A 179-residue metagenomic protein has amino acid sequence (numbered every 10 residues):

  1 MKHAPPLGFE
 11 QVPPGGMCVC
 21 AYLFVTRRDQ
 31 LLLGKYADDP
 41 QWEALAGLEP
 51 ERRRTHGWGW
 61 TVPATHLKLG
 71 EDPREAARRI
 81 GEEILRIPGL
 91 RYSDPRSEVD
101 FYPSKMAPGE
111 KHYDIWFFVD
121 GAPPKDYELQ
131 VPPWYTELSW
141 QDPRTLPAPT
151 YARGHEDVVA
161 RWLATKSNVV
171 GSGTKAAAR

Functional and structural regions predicted by a protein language model:
M1-F24, R28, Y36-Q41: Acidic, metal-coordinating catalytic segment for phosphate/diphosphate chemistry, firing primarily on the Nudix
G15, R54, A107-Y113, Y135: A generic structural micro-feature
V19-A21, D29, Y113-I115, T136: Change "...and in nucleic-acid phosphodiester-cleaving endonucleases..." to "...and in nucleic-acid processing enzymes
R27-I87: Conserved Nudix-box catalytic region and its N-terminal flanking loop in Nudix hydrolases and closely related
W58, W116-F118, Y127-W162: NUDIX/MutT-family hydrolases
R86-D126: Active-site segment of metal-dependent pyrophosphate-handling enzymes, primarily the Nudix hydrolase catalytic core
G154-R179: Charged phosphate-binding loop/patch that engages nucleotide di/tri-phosphates or the phosphate backbone of nucleic
